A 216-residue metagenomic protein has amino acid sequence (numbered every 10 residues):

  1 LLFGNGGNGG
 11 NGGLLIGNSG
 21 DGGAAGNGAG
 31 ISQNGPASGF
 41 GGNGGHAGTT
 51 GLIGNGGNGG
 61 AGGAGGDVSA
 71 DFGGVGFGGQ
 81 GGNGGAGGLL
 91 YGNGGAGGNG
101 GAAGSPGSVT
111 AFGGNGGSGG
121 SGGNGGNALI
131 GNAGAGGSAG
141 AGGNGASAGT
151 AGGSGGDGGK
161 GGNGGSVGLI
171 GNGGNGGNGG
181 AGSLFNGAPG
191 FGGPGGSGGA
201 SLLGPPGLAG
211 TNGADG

Functional and structural regions predicted by a protein language model:
F3-G216: Collagen triple-helix signature
